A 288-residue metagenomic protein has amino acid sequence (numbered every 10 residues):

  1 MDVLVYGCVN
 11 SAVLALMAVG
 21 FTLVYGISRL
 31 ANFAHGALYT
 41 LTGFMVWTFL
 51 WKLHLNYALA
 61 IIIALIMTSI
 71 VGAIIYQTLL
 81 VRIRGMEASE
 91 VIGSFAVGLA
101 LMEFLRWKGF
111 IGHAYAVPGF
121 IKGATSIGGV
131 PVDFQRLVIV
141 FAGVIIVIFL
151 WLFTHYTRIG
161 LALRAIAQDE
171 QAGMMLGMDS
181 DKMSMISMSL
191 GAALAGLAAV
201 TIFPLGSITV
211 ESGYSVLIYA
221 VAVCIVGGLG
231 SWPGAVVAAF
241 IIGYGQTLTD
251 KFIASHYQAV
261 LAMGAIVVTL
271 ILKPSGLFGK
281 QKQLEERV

Functional and structural regions predicted by a protein language model:
M1-M17, M45, L53-A60, M86-V91 (+3 more regions): Membrane-interfacial amphipathic/re-entrant helices at transmembrane-helix boundaries
M1-V13, V132, F153-R158, S184-G227 (+1 more regions): Inter-helical junctions in multi-pass inner-membrane proteins, predominant in energy-converting antiporter-like
V5, I27-I74, S207: Membrane-embedded helix boundary and interhelical linker motif in transport proteins
F21, H54-V97, F104, V237-I242 (+1 more regions): Alpha-helical transmembrane segments within multi-pass membrane transporters and channels
Y76, V81-R106, G213-I225, I253-K273: Pore- or pathway-lining transmembrane helices of multi-pass membrane proteins that form conduits for solutes/ions
R82-Y156, M183, L248, I253 (+2 more regions): Transmembrane helix-bundle core of multi-pass membrane transporters and related energy-transducing complexes
A88-S89, Q168-K182, I253-V288: Cytosolic-side transmembrane-helix boundaries in multi-pass membrane proteins
G128-T209, W232-V237: Helix-loop-helix "hairpin" substructures at the membrane interface of multi-pass membrane proteins
